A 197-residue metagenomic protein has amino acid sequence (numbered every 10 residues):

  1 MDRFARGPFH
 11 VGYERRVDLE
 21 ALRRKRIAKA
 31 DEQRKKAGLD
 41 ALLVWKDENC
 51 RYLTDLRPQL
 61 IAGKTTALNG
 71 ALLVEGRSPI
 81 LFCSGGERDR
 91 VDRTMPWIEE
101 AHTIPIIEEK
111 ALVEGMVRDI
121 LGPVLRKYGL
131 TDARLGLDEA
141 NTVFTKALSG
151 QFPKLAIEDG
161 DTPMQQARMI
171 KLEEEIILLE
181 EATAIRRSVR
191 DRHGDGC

Functional and structural regions predicted by a protein language model:
M1-S188: A composition/biophysics-driven feature that prefers long, compositionally simple stretches
R186-C197: Low-complexity basic/metal-binding stretches
